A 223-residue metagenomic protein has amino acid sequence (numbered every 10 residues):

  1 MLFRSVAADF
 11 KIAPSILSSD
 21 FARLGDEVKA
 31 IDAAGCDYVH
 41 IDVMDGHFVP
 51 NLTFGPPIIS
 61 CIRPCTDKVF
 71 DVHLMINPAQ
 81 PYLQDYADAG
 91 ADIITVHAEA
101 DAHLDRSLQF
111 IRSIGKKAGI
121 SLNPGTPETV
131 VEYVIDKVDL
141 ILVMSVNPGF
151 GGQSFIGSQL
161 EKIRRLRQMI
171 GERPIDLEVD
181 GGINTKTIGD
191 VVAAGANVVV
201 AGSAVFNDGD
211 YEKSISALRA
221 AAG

Functional and structural regions predicted by a protein language model:
M1-L2: Short, small-residue-biased leader/transition segments that mark boundaries at the very start of proteins
K11-S15, V39-I41, F70-L74, I94-V96 (+4 more regions): Hydrophobic faces of well-ordered beta-strands that scaffold small-molecule active sites in alpha/beta enzyme cores
D20-R23, C65, P81-Y82, A91-D176 (+1 more regions): Conserved anion-binding
L24, I31, D42, Y86 (+6 more regions): Conserved, mostly hydrophobic/aromatic
A33-C36, D67, A91, V138 (+1 more regions): A structural motif
V39-P56, A98, V146-S154: Glycine-rich, proline-tolerant flexible connector loops at the mouths of alpha/beta enzymes
H47-A79, L83, I188-V205: A short alpha/beta connector and helix-capping loop motif
V192, N207-G223: C-terminal helical cap(s) of enzyme catalytic domains, especially alpha/beta-barrels
